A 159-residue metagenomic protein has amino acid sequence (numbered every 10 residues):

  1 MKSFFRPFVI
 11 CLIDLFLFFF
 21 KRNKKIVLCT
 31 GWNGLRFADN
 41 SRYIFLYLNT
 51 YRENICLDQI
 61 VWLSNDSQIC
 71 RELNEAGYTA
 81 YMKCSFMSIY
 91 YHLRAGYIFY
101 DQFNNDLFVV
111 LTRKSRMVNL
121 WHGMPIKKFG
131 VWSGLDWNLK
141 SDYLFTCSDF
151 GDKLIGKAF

Functional and structural regions predicted by a protein language model:
M1-G34: Membrane-proximal basic amphipathic "stem/tether" segments
I26-F159: Active-site and donor-binding regions of nucleotide-sugar-utilizing enzymes
